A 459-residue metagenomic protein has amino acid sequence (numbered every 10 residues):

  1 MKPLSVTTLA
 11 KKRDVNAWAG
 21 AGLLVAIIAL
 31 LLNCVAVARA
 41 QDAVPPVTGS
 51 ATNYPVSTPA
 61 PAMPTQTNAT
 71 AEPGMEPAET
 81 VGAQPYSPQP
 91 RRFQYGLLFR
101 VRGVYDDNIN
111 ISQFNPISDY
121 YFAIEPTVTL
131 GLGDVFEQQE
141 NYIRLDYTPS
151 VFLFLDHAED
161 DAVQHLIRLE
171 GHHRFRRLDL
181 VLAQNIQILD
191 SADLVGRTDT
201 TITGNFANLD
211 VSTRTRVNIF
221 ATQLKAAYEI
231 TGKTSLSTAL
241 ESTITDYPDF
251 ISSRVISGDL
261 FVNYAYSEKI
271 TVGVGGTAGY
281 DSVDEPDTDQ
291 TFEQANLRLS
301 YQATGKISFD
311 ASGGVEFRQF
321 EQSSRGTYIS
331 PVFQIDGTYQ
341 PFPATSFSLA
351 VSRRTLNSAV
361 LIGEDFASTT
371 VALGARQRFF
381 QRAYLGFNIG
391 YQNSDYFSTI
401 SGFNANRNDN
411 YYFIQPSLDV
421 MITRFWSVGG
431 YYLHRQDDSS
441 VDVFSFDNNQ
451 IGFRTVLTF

Functional and structural regions predicted by a protein language model:
M1-W18: N-terminal secretory signal peptides that target proteins for export/translocation
T7-L9, A26, S417: Generic alpha-helical structural signal
T7-T8, C34, V371: Coiled-coil-like amphipathic alpha-helices with heptad-repeat character
R13, G20-A21, S87-R92: Extreme N-terminus of proteins, especially the signal/transit-peptide cleavage junction and the first residues
A17-A19, N33, F425: Residues in intrinsically disordered, low-complexity segments of regulatory proteins
A21-N33: Bacterial N-terminal signal peptides
V35-A40: Sec/Tat signal peptide C-region and signal peptidase I cleavage site
Q41-F459: Gram-negative and organellar
